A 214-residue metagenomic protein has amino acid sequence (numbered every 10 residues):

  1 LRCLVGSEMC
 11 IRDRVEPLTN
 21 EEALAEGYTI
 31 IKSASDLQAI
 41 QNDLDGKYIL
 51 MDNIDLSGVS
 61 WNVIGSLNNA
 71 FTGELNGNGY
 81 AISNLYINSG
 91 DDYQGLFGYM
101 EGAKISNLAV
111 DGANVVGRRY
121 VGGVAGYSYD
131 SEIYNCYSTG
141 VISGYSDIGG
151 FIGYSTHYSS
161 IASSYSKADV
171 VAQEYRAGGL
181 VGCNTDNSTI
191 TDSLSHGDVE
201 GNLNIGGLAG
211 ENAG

Functional and structural regions predicted by a protein language model:
S7, R12-G214: Surface-exposed repetitive/solenoidal architectures
